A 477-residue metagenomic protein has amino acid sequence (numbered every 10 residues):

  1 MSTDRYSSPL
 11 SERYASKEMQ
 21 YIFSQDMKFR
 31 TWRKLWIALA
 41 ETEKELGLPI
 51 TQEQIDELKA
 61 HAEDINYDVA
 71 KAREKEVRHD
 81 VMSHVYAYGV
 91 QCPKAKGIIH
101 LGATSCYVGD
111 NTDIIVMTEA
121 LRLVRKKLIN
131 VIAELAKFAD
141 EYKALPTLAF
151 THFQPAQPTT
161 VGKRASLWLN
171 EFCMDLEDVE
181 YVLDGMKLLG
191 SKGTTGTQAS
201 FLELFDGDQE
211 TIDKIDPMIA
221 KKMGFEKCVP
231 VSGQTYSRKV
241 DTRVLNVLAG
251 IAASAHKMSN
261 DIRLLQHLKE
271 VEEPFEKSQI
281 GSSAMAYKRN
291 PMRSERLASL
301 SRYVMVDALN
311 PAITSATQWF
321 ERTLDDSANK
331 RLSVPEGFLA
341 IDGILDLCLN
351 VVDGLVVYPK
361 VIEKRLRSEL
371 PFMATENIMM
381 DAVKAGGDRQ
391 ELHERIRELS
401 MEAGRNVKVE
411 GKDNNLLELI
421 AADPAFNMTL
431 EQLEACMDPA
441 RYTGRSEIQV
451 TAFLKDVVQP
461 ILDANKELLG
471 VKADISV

Functional and structural regions predicted by a protein language model:
S2-A199, F205-A220, G281-S282, M292-R296 (+3 more regions): A helix-coil-helix interface module used to build multimeric assemblies and to scaffold catalytic/cofactor sites
Q20-S24, V69-K71, Q279-S299, E321-E336 (+4 more regions): Short beta-alpha connecting loops at secondary-structure transitions that line or flank enzyme active sites
L39-T42, V124, L128-V131, L135-F138 (+12 more regions): Amphipathic alpha-helices that form helix-helix packing interfaces
D140-G162, E272-K288, E321-A328, D353-M373: Glycine-rich cofactor-pocket loops
K163, T242-G250, N377-A385: Short, well-ordered beta-strand elements within core beta-sheets of diverse protein domains
D175, V179, E226, G233-S327 (+1 more regions): Glycine-rich anion/phosphate-binding loop at the beta-strand->alpha-helix junction
E272, R395-E402: Active/binding-pocket-proximal capping segment
Y303-R389, R395: Long, amphipathic alpha-helical stalk/connector segments used for oligomerization, subunit docking, or mechanical
